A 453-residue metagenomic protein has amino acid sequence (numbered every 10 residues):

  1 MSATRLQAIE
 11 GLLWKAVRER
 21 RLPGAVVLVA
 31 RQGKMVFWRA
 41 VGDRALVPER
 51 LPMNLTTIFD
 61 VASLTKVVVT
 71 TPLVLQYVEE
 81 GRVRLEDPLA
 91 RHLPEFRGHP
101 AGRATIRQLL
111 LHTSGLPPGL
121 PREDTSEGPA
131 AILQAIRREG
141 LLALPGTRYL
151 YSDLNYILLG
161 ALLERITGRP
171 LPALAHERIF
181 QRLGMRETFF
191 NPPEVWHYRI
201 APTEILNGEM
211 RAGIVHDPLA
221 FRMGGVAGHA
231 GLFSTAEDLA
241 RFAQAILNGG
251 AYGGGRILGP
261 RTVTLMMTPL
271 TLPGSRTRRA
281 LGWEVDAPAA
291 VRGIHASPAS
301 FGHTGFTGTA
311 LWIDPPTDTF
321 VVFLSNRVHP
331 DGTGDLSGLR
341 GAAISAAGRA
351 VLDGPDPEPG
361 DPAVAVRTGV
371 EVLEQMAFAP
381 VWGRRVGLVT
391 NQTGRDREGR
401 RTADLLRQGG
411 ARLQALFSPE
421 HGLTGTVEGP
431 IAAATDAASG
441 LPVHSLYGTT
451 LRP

Functional and structural regions predicted by a protein language model:
S2-F59, R82-R84, A130-Q134, D217 (+1 more regions): Short, conserved catalytic-motif segment at the N-terminal edge
K15-L28, P48-Q108, A143-L154, A227-A230: Short active-site loop at a secondary-structure junction that contains or immediately precedes the catalytic residue(s)
A45, H99-H303: Short, surface-exposed loop or secondary-structure junction motifs that flank catalytic or metal-binding residues
G231, S300, T307-F320: Short, surface-exposed beta-strand/loop micro-motifs that present aromatic residues
N248, R261-T262, M267-T271, S275 (+2 more regions): Short, gly/Ser/Thr-rich active-site loops of penicillin-recognizing serine hydrolases
A365-A411: N-terminal phosphate-binding or glycine-rich loops at protein starts, especially the Walker A/P-loop of NTPases
Q414-G422: Short internal beta-strands
G429-P453: Glycine-rich oxoanion-binding loops at beta->alpha junctions
